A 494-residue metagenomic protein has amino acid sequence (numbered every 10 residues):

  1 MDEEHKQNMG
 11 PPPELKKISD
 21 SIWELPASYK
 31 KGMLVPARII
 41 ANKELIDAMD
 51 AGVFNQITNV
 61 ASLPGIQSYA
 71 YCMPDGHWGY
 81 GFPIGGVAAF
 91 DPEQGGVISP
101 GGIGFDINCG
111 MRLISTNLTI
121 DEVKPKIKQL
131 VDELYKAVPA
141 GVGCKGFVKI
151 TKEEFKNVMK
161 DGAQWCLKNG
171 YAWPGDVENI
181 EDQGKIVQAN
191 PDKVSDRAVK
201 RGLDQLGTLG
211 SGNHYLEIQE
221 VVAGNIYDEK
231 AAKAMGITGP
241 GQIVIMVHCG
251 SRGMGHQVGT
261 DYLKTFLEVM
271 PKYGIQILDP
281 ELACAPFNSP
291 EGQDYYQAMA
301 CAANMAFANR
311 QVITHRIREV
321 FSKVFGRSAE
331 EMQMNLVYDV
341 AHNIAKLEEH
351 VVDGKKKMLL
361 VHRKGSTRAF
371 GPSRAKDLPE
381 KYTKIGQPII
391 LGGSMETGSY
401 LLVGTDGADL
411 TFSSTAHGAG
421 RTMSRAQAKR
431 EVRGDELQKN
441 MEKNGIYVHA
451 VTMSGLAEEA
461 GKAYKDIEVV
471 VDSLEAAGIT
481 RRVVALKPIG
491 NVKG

Functional and structural regions predicted by a protein language model:
D2-Q56, I66-C72, Y80-I84, P92-G102 (+1 more regions): Domain-length cofactor-binding catalytic modules of enzymes
S62-L63: Short, conserved catalytic or adaptor-binding loops enriched in Gly and charged residues
C109-N117: Acidic/polar active-site rim loop that often engages polyanionic ligands
I120: Patatin-like phospholipase
